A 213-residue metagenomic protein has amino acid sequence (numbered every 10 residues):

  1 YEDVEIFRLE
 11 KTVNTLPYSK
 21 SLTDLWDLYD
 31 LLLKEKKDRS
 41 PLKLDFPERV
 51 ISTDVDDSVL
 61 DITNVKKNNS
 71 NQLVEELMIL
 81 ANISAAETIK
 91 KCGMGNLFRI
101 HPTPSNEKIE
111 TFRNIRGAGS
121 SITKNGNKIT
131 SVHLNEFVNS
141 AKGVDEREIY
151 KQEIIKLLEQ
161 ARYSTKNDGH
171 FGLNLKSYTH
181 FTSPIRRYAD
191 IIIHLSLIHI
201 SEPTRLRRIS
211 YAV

Functional and structural regions predicted by a protein language model:
Y1-L197, S201, R205: Conserved, carboxylate-rich catalytic/transport cores that coordinate ions
I209-V213: Hydrophobic alpha-helical segments, chiefly the membrane-spanning helices and signal/signal-anchor peptides
